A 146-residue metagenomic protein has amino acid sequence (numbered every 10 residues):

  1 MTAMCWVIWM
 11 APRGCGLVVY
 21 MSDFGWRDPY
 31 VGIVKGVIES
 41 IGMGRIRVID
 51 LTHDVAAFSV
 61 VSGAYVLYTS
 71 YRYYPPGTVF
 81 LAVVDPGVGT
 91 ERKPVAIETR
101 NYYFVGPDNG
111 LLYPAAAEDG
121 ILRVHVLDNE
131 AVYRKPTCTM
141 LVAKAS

Functional and structural regions predicted by a protein language model:
A11-A57: N-terminal glycine-rich anion-binding loop in soluble enzyme alpha/beta folds
L17, I41-R47, F58-T69, Y73-V84 (+1 more regions): Active-site histidine-anchored catalytic micro-motif
